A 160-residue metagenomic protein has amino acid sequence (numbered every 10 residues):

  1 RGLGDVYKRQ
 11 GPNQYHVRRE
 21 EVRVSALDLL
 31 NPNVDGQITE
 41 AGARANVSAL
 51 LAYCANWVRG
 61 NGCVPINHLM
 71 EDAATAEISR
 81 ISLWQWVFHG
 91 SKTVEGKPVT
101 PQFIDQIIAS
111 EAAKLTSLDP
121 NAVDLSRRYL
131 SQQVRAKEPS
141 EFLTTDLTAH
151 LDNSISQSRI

Functional and structural regions predicted by a protein language model:
G2-Y7: Short, small-residue-biased leader/transition segments that mark boundaries at the very start of proteins
K8-P12: C-terminal helical cap(s) of enzyme catalytic domains, especially alpha/beta-barrels
Y15, G62-E71, G96-D105, R159-I160: Short alpha-helical "patches" and their helix-cap loops
Y15-F88: C-terminal structural cap/anchor segments
L50-W57, W86-S91, Q133-K137, D146 (+1 more regions): Generic structural signal for hydrophobic core residues of well-folded globular domains
E71-K114: C-terminal hydrophobic structural anchor segments that stabilize assembly/packing rather than catalytic chemistry
G96-R159: C-terminal amphipathic alpha-helical interaction region
